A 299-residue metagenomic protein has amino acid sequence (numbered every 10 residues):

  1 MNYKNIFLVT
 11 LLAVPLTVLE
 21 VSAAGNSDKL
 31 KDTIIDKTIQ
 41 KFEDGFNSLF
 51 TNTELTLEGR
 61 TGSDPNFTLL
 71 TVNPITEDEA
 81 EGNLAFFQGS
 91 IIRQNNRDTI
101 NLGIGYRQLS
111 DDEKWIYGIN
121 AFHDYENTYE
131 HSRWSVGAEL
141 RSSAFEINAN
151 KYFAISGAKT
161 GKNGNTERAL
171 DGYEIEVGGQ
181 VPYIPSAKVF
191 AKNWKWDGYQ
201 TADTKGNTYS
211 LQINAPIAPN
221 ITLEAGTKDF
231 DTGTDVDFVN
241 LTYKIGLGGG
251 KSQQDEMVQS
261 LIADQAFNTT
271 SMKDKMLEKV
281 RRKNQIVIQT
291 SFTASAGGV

Functional and structural regions predicted by a protein language model:
M1-S22: Gram-negative bacterial Sec-dependent N-terminal signal peptides
A23-N47, I155-F190, W196-T201, P216-E224 (+1 more regions): Flexible, glycine-rich linker and terminal segments associated with outer-membrane beta-barrel/transport systems
N26-E126: Outer membrane beta-barrel translocator domains of Type V secretion systems
F50, E77-F86, D111-I119, A144-A149 (+3 more regions): Repeated loop/turn-to-beta-strand initiation elements of outer-membrane beta-barrel proteins
L55-G59, F87-R93, I119-Y125, V136 (+5 more regions): Transmembrane beta-barrel strands of outer-membrane/channel proteins
L57-F67, I91-N101, Y125-S132, D197-N207 (+1 more regions): Solvent-exposed loop/turn segments connecting transmembrane beta-strands in outer-membrane beta-barrel proteins
L69-N73, L102-Y106, A121, V136-S142 (+4 more regions): Residues on the lipid-exposed face of transmembrane beta-strands in outer-membrane beta-barrel proteins
S135-E167: A charged, solvent-exposed segment within the mature domains of Sec-exported extracytoplasmic proteins
